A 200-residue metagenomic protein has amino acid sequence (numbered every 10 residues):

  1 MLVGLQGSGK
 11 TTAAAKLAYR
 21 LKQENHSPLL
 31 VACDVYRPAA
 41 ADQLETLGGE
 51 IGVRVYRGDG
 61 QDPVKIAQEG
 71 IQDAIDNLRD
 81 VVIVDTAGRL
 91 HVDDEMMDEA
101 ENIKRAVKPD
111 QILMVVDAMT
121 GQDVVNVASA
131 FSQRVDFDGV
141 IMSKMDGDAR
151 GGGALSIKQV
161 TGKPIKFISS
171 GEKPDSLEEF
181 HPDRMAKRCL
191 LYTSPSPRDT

Functional and structural regions predicted by a protein language model:
M1, S8, T12-L113, Q122-V125 (+5 more regions): Nucleotide-state-sensitive switch-loop elements of NTP-binding domains
Q6-K10, R198-D199: Alpha-helical hinge/cap motifs
C33, A87, V115-M119, V140-D148 (+1 more regions): G-domain G4 guanine-recognition motif of GTPases
A128-M142: Active-site/ligand-binding-proximal alpha/beta "capping" segment
I165, S170, P174-E178, L190: Charged, glycine-rich active-site and insertion segments that engage polyanionic ligands
A186-K187, S194: Catalytic P-loop NTP-binding/switch module of NTPases
Y192-T200: Single conserved hydrophobic/aromatic residue that forms the stacking wall/gate of nucleotide- or nucleobase-binding
